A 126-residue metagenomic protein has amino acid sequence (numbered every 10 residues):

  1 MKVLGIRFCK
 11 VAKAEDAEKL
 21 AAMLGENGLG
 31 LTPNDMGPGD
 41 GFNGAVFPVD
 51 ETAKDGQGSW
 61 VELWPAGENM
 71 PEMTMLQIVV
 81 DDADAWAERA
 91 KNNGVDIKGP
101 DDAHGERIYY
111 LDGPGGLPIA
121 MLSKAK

Functional and structural regions predicted by a protein language model:
M1-A22, N27, M73-L76, A125-K126: N-terminal beta-strand motif that seeds the catalytic metal site of vicinal oxygen chelate
L4-R7, T32, K98: A short, local hydrophobic-aromatic micro-motif
F8, M36-P38, D102-A103: Proline- and acidic/polar-enriched loop/turn elements at helix boundaries
K13-E18, M75-P118: Vicinal oxygen chelate
G25-P33, N93-D96: Conserved acetyl-CoA-binding loop of GNAT-fold acetyltransferases
L29-P71, P118-A125: Conserved short beta-strand elements that form part of the metal-binding/catalytic scaffold of enzyme active sites
